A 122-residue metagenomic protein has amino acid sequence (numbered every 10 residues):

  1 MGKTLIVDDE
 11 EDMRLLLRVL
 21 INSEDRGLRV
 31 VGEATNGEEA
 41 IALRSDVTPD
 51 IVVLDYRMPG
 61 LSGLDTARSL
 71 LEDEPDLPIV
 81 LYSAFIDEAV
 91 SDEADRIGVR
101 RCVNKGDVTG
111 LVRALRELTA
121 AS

Functional and structural regions predicted by a protein language model:
V7-D8, A34, V52: Conserved sequence signature across two-component system core domains
E11-G32: Two-component/phosphorelay signaling modules centered on CheY-like receiver
N36-E39, S62-D65: Acidic catalytic/metal-coordinating carboxylates
V47-V53: Active-site beta3 strand of CheY-like receiver
M58: Receiver (REC) domain active-site loop signature in two-component systems and cognate sites in sensor histidine kinases
L64-P75: Short amphipathic alpha-helix used as the core "switch/output" element in two-component signaling
D65, F85-N104, T109-R113: Alpha4 helix (beta4-alpha4-beta5 surface) of REC/receiver domains from two-component response regulators
